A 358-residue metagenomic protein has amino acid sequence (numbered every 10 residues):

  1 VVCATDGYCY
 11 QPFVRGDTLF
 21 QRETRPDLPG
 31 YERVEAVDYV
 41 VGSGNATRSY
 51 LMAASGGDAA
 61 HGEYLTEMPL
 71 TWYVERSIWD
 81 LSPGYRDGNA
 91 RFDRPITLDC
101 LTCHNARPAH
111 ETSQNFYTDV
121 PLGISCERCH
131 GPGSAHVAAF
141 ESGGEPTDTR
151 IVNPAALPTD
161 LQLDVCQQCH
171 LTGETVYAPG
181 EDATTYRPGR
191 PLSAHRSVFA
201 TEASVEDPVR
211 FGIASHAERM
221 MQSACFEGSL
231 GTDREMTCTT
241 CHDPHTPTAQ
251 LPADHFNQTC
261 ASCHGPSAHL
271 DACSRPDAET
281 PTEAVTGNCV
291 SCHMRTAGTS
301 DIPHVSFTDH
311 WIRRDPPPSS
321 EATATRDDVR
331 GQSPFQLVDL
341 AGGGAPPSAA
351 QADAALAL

Functional and structural regions predicted by a protein language model:
V1-G42, S49-A54, E63-P69, V74-S77 (+2 more regions): Primarily the internal scaffold of c-type cytochrome electron-transfer domains, especially repeated/multiheme c-type
D58-A60: Conserved catalytic micro-motifs used in adenylation/nucleotidyl-transfer and phosphoryl/amide- and methyl-transfer
G88-D93: Membrane-entry segments of alpha-helical transmembrane domains in multi-pass membrane proteins
I96-D99, N105-A106: A gly/proline- and charged-residue-enriched helix-loop-helix capping module
